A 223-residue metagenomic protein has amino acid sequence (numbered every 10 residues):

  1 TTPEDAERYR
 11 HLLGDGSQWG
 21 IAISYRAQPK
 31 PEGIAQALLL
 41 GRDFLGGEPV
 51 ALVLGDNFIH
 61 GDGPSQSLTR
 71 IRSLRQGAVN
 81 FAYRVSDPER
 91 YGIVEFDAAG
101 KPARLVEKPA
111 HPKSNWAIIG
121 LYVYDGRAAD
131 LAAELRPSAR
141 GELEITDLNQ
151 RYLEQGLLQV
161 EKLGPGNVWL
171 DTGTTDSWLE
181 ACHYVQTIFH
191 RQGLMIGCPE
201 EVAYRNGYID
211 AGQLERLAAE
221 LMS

Functional and structural regions predicted by a protein language model:
T1-L54, F58-L68, S73, T174 (+1 more regions): Conserved N-terminal catalytic core of the sugar/cofactor nucleotidyltransferase
R26-Q28, F81, E161-L163: Conserved beta-strand termini and adjacent loop/short-helix elements that scaffold enzyme active sites in alpha/beta
K30-I34, D87-P88, H111-P112, V168-W169: A short acidic, often aromatic-flanked loop/helix-cap motif at beta-alpha or helix-coil junctions that lines enzyme
G46-P49, H60-K101: Basic phosphate/pyrophosphate-binding loop/patch that engages nucleotide-derived ligands
A51, T69-R72, K101-E201, G212-Q213: Catalytic-core segments of class I nucleotidyltransferases/pyrophosphorylases that form NMP-activated intermediates
L54-G55, F81, Y124-D125: A secondary-structure boundary/capping signal
Y204: Metallocofactor- and cofactor-centric catalytic cores in central/energy metabolism, strongly enriched
I209-S223: Short, amphipathic C-terminal "tail helix"
